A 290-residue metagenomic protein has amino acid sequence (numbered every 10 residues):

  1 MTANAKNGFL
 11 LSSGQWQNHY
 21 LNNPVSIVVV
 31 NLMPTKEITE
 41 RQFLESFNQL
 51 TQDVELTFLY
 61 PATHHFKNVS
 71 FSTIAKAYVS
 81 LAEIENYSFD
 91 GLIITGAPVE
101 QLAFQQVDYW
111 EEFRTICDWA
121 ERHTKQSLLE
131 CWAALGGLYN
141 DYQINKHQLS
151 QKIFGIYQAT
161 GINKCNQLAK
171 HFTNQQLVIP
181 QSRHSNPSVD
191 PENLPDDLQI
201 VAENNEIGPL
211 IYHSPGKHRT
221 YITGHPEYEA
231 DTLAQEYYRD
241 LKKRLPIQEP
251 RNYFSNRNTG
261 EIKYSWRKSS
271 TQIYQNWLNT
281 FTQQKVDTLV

Functional and structural regions predicted by a protein language model:
M1-Y60, S88, G161-V290: Amide-donor transfer/coupling interface in amidating biosynthetic enzymes
Y60-H65, A133-A134: Short beta-alpha junction loops
P61-A62, F89-V99: Short loop/turn segments at strand-loop or loop-helix junctions that form parts of catalytic or ligand-binding pockets
H65-T73, Q148, G161: His/Asp/Glu-rich metal-coordinating catalytic cores of metallo-dependent phosphodiesterases/hydrolases acting on
N68-S72, A103-Q106, I156-Y157, I179 (+1 more regions): Short, flexible loop segments at the rims of nucleotide/cofactor-binding pockets, characterized by
V69-S88: Glycine-rich, highly charged phosphate/nucleotide-binding loops
I94-K164: Cysteine-nucleophile active-site neighborhood
